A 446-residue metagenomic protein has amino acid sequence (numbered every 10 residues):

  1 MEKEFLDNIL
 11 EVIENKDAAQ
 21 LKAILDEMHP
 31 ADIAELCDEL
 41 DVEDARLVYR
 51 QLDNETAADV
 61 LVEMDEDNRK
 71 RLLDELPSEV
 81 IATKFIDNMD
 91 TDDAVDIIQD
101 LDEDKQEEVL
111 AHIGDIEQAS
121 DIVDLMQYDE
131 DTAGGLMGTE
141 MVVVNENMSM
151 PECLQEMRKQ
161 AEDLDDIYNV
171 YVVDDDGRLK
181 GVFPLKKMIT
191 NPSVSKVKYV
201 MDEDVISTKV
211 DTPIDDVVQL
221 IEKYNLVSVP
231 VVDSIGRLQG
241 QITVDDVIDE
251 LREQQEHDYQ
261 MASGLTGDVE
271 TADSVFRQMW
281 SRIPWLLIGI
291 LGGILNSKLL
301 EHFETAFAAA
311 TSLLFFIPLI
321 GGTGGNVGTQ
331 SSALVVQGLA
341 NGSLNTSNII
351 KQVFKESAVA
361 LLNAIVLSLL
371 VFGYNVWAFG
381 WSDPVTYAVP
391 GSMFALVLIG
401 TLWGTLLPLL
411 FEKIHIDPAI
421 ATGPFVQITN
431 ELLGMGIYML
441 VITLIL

Functional and structural regions predicted by a protein language model:
M1-A262: Hydrophobic packing positions in regular secondary-structure scaffolds
K105, V109, D121, F394-L402 (+1 more regions): Mid-bilayer segments of alpha-helical transmembrane spans in multi-pass integral membrane proteins that mediate
T208, T429-G436: Cytosolic juxtamembrane regulatory segments of multi-pass membrane proteins
T243, Q427-N430: Ser/Thr-centric signal marking residues that sit in or immediately flank functional binding/regulatory motifs
Q255-P390, F394-I420, P424-I428, I437-L446: Alpha-helical transmembrane segments and their membrane-interface boundaries that form or gate the permeation pathway
